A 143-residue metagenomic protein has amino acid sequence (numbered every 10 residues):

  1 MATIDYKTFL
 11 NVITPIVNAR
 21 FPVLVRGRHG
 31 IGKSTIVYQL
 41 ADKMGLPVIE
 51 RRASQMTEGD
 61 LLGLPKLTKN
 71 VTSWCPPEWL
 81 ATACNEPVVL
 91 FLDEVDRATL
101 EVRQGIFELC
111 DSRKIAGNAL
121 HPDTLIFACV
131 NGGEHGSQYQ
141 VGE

Functional and structural regions predicted by a protein language model:
M1-E143: AAA+ P-loop NTPase catalytic core and its hallmark functional loops
